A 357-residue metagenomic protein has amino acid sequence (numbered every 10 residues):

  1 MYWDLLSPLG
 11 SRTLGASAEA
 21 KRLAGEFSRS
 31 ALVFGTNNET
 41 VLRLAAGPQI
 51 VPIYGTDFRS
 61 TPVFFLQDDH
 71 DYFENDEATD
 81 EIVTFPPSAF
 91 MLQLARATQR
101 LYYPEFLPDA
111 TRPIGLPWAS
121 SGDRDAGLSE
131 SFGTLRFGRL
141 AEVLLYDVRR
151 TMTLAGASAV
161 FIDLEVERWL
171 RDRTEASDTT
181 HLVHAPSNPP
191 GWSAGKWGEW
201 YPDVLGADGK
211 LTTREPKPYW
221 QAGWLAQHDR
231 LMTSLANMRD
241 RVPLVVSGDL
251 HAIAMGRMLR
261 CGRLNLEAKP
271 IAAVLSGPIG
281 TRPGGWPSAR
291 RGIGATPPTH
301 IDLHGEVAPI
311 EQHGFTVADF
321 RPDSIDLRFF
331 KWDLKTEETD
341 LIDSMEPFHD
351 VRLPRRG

Functional and structural regions predicted by a protein language model:
M1-G357: Metal-dependent phosphoester/phosphodiester hydrolase catalytic core
